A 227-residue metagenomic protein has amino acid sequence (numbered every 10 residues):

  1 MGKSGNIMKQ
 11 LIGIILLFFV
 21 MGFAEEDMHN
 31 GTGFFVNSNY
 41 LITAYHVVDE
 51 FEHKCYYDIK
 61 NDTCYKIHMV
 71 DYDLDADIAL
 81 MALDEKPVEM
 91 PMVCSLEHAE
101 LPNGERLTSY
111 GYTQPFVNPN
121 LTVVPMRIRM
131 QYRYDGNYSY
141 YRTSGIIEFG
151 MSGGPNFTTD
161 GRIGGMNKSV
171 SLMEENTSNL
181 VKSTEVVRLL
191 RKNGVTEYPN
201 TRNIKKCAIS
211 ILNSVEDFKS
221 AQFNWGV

Functional and structural regions predicted by a protein language model:
L11-M21: Sec-dependent N-terminal signal peptides
A24-S38, A44, C64-K66, G153 (+1 more regions): A conserved glycine-rich beta-strand in the N-terminal activation segment of trypsin-fold
M28-N30, V36-S38, D49-E52, D62-C64 (+3 more regions): Extracytoplasmic
H29-T32, Y140-T159: Gly/Ser-rich catalytic serine loop of serine hydrolases
E52-N61, E105-Y112: Short conserved beta-strand and strand-loop elements enriched in small hydrophobics with frequent Asp/Gly
K54-V88, L96-A99, Y134: Conserved catalytic-core segment of clan PA serine endopeptidases
V88-M90, F116, G164-V227: C-terminal cap/linker of serine protease catalytic domains
M90-S139, I146-S152, N167-S178: Flexible, gly/ser-rich surface segments that form the specificity/activation loops bordering the active-site cleft
